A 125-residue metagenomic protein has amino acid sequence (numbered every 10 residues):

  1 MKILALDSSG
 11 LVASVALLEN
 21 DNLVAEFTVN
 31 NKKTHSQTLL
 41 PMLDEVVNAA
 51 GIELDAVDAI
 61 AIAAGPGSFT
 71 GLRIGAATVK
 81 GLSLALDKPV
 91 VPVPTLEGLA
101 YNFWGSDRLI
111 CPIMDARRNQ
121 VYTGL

Functional and structural regions predicted by a protein language model:
K2-L6, A13, L18-L125: Nucleotide and nucleotide-moiety/phosphate-recognizing core
